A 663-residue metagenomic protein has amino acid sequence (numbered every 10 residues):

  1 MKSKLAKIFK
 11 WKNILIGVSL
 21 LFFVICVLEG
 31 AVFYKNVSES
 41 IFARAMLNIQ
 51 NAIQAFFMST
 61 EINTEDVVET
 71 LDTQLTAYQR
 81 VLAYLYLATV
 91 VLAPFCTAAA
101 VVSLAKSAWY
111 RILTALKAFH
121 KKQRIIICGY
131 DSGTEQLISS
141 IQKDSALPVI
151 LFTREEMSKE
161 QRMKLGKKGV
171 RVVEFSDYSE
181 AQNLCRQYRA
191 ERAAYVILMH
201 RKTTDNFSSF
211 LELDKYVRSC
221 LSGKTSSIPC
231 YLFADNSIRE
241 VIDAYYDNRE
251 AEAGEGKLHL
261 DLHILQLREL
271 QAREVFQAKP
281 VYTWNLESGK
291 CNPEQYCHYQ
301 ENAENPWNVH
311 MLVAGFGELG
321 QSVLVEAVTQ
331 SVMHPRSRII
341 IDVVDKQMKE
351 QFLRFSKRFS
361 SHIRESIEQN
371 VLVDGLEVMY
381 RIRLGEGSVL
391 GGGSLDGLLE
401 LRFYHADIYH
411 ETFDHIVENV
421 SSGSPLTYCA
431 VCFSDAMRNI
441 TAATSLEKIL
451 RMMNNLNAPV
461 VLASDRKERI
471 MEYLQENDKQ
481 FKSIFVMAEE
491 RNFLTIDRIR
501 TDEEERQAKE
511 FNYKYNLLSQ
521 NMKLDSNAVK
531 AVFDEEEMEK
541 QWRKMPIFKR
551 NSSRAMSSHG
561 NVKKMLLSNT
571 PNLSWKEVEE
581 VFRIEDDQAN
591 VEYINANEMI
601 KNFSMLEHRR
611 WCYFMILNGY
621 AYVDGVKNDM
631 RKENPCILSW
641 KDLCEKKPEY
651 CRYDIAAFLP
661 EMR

Functional and structural regions predicted by a protein language model:
K2-L20, N36-N48, A52-Q54, N63-R609 (+3 more regions): Cytosolic regulatory regions of ion transport systems
I16-G30: Canonical alpha-helical transmembrane segments of integral membrane proteins
G30-N36: Juxtamembrane "helix-exit" motif on the non-cytosolic side of transmembrane helices
F614: Alpha-helical ligand/cofactor-binding cores
L617-V626: C-terminal amphipathic alpha-helical interaction region
V626-I637: Carbohydrate-binding/catalytic loop surfaces
